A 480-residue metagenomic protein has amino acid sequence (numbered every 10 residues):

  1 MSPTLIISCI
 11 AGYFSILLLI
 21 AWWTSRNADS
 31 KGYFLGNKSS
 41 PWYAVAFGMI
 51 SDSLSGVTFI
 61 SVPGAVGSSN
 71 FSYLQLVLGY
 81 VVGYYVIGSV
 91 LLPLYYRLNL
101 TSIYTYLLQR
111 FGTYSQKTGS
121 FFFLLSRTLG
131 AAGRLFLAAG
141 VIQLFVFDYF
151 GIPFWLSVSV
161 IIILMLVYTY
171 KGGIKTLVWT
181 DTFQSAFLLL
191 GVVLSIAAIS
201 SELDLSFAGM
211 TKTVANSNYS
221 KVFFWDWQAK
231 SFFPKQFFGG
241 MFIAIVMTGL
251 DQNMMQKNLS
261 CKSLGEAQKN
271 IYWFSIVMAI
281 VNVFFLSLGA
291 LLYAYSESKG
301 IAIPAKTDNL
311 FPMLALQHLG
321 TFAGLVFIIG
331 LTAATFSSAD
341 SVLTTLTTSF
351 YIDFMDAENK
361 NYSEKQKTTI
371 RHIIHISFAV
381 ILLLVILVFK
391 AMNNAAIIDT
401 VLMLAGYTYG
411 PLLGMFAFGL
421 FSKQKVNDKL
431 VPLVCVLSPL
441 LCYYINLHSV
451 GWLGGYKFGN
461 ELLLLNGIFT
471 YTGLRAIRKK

Functional and structural regions predicted by a protein language model:
M1-K480: Membrane-embedded helix-loop-helix hairpins and adjacent transmembrane boundary segments in multi-pass transporters
